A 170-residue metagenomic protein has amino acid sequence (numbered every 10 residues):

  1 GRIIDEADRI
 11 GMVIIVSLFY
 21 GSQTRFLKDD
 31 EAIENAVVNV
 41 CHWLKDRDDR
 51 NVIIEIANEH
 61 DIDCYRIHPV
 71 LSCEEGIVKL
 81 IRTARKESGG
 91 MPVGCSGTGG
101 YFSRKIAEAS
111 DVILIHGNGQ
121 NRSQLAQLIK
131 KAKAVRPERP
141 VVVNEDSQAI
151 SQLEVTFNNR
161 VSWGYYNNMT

Functional and structural regions predicted by a protein language model:
G1-S22, D29-E34, C41, V78-S88: Aromatic-lined substrate-binding rim segments of carbohydrate-active enzymes
I14-S17, Q23, D63-C64, S103-R104: Short acidic/His/Gly/Ser-rich catalytic and metal-binding motifs that mark active-site loops of diverse hydrolases
Y20-Q23, D146-Q148: Short beta-alpha junction loops
K28-D29, N121: Alpha-helix capping and helix-coil boundary motifs
A36-V38, D48-I53, A57-T170: Extracellular glycoside hydrolase catalytic/binding regions
